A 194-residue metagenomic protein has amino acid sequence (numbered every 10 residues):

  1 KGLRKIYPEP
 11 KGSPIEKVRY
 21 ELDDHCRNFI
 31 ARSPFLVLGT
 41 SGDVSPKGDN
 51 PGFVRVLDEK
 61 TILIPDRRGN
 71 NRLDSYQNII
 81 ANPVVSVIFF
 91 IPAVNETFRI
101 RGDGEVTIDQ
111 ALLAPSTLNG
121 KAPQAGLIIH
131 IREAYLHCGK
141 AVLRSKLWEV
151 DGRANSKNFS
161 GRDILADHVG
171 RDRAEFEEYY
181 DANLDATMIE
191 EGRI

Functional and structural regions predicted by a protein language model:
K1-I194: Binding-site signature for planar aromatic cofactors or substrates
